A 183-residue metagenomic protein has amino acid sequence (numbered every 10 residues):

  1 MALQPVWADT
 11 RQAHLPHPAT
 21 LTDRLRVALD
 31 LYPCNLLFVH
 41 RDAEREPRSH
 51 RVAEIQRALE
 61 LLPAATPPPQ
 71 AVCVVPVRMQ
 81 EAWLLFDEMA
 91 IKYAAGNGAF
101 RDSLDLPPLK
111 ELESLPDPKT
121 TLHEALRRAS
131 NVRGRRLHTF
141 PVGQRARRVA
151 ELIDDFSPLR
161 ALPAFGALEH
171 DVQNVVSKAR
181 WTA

Functional and structural regions predicted by a protein language model:
M1-A183: C-terminal accessory helical subdomains adjacent to catalytic cores in phosphodiester- and nucleotide-handling enzymes
